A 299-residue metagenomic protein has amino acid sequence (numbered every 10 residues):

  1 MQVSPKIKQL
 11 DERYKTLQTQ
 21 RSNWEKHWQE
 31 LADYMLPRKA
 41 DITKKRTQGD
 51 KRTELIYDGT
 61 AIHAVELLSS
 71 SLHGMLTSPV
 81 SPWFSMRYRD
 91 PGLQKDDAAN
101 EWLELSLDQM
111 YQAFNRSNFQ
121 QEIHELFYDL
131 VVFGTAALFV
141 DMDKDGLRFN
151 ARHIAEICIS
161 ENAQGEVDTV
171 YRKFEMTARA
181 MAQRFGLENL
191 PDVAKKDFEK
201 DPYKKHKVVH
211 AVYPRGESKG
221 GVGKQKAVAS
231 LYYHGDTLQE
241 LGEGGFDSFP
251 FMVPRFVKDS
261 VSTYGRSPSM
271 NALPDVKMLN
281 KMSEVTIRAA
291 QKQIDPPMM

Functional and structural regions predicted by a protein language model:
M1-K207: Extended, helix-rich architectural segments
K6, R38, V80-W83, A211 (+6 more regions): Generic low-complexity segments that are intrinsically disordered, proline-rich and/or Lys/Arg-biased
Q20, W28, R179-A180, P214 (+4 more regions): Enrichment for repetitive, rod-forming helical segments
L107, N118, Y128, T135 (+4 more regions): Residue-level signal for functionally critical sites in structured catalytic/ligand-binding pockets
V131-V132, F139-D145, A163, V212-K224 (+1 more regions): Short, flexible beta-strand-to-coil junctions
G220-M299: Extended, charged amphipathic alpha-helical segments
